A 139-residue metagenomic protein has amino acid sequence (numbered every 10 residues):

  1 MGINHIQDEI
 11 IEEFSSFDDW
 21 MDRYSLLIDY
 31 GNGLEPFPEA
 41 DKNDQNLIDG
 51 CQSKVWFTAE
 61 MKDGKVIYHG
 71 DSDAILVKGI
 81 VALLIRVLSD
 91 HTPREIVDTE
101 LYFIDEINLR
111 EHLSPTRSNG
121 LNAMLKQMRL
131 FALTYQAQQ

Functional and structural regions predicted by a protein language model:
I3-K54, M61-K65, I104-A123, Q127-Q139: N-terminal intrinsically disordered, cationic/polar leader segments that include organellar targeting peptides
E12, A82-L83: Positions in alpha-helical segments
S72-D73: A short interface-forming secondary-structure element
V77-I80: Short Cys/His-based metal-binding microdomains
L83-H91: Alpha-helical support elements that line or immediately flank enzyme active sites and cofactor-binding pockets
D90-I107: Glycine-rich phosphate/pyrophosphate-binding loops and their adjacent beta-strand/loop elements at enzyme active sites
